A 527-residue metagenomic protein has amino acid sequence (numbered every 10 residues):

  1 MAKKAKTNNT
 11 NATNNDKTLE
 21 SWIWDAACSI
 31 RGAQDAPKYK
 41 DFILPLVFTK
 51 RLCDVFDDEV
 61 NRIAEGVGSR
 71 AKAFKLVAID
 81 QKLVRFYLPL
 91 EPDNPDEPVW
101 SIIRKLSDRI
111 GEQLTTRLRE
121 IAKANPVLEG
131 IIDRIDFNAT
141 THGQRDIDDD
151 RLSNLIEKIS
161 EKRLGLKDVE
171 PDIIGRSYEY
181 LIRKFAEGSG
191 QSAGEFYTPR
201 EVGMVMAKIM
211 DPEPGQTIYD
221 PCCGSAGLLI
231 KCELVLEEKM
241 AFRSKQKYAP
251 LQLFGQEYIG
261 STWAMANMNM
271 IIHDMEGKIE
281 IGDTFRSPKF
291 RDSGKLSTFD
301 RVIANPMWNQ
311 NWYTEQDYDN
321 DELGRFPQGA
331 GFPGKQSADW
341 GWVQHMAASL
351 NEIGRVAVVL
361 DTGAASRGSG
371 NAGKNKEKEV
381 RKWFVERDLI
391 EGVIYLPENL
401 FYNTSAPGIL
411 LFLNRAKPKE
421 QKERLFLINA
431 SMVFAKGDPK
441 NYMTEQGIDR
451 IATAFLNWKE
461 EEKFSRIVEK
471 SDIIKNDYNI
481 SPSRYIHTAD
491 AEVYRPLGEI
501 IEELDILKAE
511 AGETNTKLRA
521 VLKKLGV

Functional and structural regions predicted by a protein language model:
M1-P214, K278-K289, S293, Y395-E398 (+2 more regions): Non-catalytic, mostly N-terminal accessory regions of nucleic-acid modification and defense proteins
A2-N9, L296-V527: A conserved structural/catalytic subdomain of Rossmann-like adenosyl-cofactor enzymes
S29, K158, K162, Y180 (+9 more regions): Conserved, well-folded catalytic cores of nucleic-acid-processing and energy-transducing macromolecular machines
F48, F56, F86, L228 (+3 more regions): Aromatic-residue hotspot detector
F56, L236-M240, L350: Active-site catalytic pocket residues across diverse enzymes, especially alpha/beta-hydrolases
S192-A304, N309-N311, E315-N320, F326-G329 (+6 more regions): Conserved S-adenosyl-L-methionine
